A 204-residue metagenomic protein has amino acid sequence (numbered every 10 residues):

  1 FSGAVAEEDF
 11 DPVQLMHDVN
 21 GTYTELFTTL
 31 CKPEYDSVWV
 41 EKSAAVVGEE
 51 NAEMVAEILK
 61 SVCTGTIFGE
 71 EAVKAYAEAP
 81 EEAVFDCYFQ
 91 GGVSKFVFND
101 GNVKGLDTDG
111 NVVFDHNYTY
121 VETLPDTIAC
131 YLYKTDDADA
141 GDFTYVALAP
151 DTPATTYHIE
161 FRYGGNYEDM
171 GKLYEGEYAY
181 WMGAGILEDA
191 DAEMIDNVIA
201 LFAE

Functional and structural regions predicted by a protein language model:
F1-S2: C-terminal segment of classical bacterial N-terminal signal peptides
V5, C31, Y76-E204: Calycin-type beta-barrel ligand-binding domains and close structural analogs
V5-T24: N-terminal helix-cap/turn-to-beta initiation motif at the start of protein domains
V19-N20, F27-E34, L59-T66: Sec/Tat-exported extracytoplasmic proteins
Y35-A44: Short Gly/aromatic-enriched secondary-structure transition segments
V47-D86: Low-complexity, serine/threonine/proline-enriched polar segments
